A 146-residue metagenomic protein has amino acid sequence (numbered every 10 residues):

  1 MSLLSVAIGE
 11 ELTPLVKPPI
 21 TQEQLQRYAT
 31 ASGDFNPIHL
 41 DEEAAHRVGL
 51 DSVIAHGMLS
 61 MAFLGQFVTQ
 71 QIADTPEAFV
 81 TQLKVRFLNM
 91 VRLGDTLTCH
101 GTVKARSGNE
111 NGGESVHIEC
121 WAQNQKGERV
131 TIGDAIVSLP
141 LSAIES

Functional and structural regions predicted by a protein language model:
M1-A55, L141: Catalytic strand-loop segment that frames the active site of acyl-thioester-processing enzymes
M1-E10, F87, V91-S146: HotDog/MaoC-like acyl-thioester-processing domains
V16, Q24, D34, F79-L83 (+2 more regions): A generic structural signal for short beta-strands and their flanking turns/coil linkers
T30-G33, T69-A73, Q125: Short, intrinsically disordered, mixed-charge
R47-S52, M61-K104: Hydrophobic beta-strand-centered segment that forms part of the acyl-chain substrate-binding groove
G57, P76, N111-G113: Alpha-helix N-cap/helix-start motif
